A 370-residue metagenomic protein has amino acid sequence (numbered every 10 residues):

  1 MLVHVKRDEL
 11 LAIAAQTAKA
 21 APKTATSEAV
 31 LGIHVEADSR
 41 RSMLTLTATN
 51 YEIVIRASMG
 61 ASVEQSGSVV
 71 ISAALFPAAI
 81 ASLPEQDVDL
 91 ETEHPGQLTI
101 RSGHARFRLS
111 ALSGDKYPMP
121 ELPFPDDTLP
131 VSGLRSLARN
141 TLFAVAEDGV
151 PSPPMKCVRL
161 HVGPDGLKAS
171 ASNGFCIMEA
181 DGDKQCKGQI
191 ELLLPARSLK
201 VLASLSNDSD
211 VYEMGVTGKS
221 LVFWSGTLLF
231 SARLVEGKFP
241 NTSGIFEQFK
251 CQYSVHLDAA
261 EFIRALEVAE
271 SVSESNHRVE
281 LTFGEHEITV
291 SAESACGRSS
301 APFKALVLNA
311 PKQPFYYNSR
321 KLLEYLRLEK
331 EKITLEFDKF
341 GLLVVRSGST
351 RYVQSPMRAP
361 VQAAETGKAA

Functional and structural regions predicted by a protein language model:
M1-A370: Structural preference for solvent-exposed beta-strand-turn elements and adjacent flexible terminal/loop segments within
